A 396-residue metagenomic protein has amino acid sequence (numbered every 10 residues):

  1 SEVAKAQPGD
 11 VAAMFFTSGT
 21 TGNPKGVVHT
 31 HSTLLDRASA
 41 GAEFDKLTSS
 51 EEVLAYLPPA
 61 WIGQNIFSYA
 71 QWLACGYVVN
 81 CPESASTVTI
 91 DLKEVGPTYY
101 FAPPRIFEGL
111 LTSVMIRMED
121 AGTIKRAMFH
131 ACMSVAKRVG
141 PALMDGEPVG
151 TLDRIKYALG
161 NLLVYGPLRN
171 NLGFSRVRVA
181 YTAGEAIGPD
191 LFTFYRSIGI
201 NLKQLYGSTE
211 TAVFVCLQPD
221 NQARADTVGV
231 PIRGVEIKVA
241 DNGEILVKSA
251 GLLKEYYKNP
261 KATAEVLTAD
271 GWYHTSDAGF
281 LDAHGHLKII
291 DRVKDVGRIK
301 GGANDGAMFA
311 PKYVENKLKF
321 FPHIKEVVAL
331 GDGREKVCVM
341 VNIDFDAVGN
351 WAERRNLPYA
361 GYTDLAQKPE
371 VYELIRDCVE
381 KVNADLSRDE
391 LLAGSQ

Functional and structural regions predicted by a protein language model:
S1-F16, N23, K46-E52: Conserved pre-ATP/AMP-binding loop-to-beta segment of ANL
A12-A38: Conserved AMP-binding A3 loop
H31, R196-I200, S208-D226, N259-A262 (+1 more regions): Active-site loops of AMP-binding adenylate-forming
L35-E52, P59-Y165: Conserved AMP-binding/adenylation subdomain of ANL enzymes
P231-I299: Conserved ATP-binding/catalytic segment of the ANL
L252, H286-K319, V348-P369, D389-L392: Adenylate-forming
V266-H284, K300-A329, R376, E380: Core catalytic subdomain of AMP-forming adenylate-forming
H323-E335, W351, Y372-Q396: Conserved C-terminal "lid"/linker of ANL adenylate-forming enzymes
